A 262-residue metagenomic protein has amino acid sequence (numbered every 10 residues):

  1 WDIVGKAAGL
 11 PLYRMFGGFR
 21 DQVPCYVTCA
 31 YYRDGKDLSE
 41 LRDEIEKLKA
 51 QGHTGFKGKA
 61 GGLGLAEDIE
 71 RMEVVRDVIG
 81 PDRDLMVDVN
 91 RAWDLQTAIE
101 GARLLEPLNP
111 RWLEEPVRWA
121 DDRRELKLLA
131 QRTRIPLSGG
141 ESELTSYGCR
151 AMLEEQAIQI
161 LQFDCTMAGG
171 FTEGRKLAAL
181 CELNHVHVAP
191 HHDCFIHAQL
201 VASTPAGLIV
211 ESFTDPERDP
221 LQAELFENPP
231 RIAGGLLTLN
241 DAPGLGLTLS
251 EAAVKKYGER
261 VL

Functional and structural regions predicted by a protein language model:
W1-M86, N90-A92, Q96-I99, R103-P107 (+1 more regions): N-terminal capping/lid subdomain adjacent to the active-site entrance of alpha/beta enzymes
V4-G5, A130, C181, V201: A generic structural signal for well-ordered alpha-helical segments
G5, R71-V74, V117, I196 (+1 more regions): Hydrophobic side chains within alpha-helical segments
F19, Y32, L144, F195 (+1 more regions): Residue-level detector of flexible, active-site-proximal loop/helix-junction positions within diverse enzyme catalytic
V27, Q162, E211-S212: Structural signal for conserved beta-strand scaffold positions within catalytic alpha/beta enzyme cores
G58, L63-H191: Catalytic core of soluble alpha/beta enzymes
A168, T172-L262: Structured C-terminal cap/extension of enzyme domains
